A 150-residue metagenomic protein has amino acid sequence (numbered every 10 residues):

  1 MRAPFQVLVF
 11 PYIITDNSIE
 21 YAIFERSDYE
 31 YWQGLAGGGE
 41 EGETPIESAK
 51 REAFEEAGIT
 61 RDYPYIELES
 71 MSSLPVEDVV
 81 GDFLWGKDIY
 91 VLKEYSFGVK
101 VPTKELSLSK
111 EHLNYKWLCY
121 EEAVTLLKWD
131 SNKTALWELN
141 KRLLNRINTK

Functional and structural regions predicted by a protein language model:
M1-E20, E41: Conserved N-terminal beta-strand and adjoining loop/helix that marks the start of the Nudix/MutT-like hydrolase domain
P11-I13, E25, K100-V101: Residue-level signal for short segments within beta-strands and strand-turn junctions of well-structured beta-sheet
S18-D62: Conserved Nudix-box catalytic region and its N-terminal flanking loop in Nudix hydrolases and closely related
Q33, V91, W117: Short aromatic/basic micro-patch
G58-K104: Active-site segment of metal-dependent pyrophosphate-handling enzymes, primarily the Nudix hydrolase catalytic core
E94-W137: NUDIX/MutT-family hydrolases
E138-R146: C-terminal alpha-helix
